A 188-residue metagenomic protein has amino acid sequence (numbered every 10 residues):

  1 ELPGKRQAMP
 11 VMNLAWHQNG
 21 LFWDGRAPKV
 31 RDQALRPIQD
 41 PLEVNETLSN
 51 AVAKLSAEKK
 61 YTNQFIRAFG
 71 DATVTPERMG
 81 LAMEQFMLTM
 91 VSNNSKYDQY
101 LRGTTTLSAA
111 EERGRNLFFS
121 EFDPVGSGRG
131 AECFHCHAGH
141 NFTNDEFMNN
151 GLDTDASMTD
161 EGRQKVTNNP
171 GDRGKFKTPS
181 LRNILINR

Functional and structural regions predicted by a protein language model:
E1-R36, D98-R188: Short glycine/threonine-rich turn/loop motifs
E43-N45, T167: Short, surface-exposed secondary-structure junctions/capping segments
N45-P124, A138-T143: Post-cleavage N-terminal segment of exported redox proteins
